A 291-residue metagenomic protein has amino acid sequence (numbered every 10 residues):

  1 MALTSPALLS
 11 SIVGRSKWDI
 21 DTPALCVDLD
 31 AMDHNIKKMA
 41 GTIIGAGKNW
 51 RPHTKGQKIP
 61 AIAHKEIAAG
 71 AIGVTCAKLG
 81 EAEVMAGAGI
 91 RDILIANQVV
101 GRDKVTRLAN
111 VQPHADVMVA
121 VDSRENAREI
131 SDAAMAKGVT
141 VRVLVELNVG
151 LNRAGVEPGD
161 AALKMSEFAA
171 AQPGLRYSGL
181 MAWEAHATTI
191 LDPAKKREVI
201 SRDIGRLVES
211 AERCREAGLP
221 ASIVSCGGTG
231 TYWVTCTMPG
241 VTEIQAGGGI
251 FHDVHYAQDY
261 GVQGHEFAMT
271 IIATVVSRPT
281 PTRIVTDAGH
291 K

Functional and structural regions predicted by a protein language model:
A7-V27: Generic N-terminal amphipathic, Lys/Arg-enriched alpha-helix
L8-I12, A31-I62, T75: N-terminal glycine-rich anion-binding loops that anchor highly charged ligand groups
V27-D30, H34, Q57, G80 (+7 more regions): Conserved active-site and cofactor/substrate-binding residues in soluble primary-metabolism enzymes
I36, A40-I43, Q112, D116 (+4 more regions): Structural signal for hydrophobic packing residues in well-ordered secondary-structure cores of soluble enzyme domains
H53, A96, G227, A246-G247 (+1 more regions): Generic beta-strand/beta-sheet core signal
H53-I190: Active-site-proximal beta-alpha core segment in soluble small-molecule metabolic enzymes
R142, V149-G261: Active-site loop/helix belt of alpha/beta enzymes
I250-K291: Charged (often Lys/Glu-rich) extended helix/loop segments that serve as interaction or gating elements
